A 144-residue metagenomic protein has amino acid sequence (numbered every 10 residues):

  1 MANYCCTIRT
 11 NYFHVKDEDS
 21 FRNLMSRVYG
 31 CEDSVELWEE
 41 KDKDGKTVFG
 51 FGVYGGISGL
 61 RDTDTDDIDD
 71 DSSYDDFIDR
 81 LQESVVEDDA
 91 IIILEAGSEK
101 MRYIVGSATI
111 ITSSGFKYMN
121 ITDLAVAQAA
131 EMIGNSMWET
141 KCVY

Functional and structural regions predicted by a protein language model:
M1-V28, V143-Y144: Short, extreme N-terminal segment that most often corresponds to the first beta-strand
F21-K41: Short linear, low-complexity motifs centered on an aromatic residue
V28-Y29, E40-Y144: Charged interaction segments
